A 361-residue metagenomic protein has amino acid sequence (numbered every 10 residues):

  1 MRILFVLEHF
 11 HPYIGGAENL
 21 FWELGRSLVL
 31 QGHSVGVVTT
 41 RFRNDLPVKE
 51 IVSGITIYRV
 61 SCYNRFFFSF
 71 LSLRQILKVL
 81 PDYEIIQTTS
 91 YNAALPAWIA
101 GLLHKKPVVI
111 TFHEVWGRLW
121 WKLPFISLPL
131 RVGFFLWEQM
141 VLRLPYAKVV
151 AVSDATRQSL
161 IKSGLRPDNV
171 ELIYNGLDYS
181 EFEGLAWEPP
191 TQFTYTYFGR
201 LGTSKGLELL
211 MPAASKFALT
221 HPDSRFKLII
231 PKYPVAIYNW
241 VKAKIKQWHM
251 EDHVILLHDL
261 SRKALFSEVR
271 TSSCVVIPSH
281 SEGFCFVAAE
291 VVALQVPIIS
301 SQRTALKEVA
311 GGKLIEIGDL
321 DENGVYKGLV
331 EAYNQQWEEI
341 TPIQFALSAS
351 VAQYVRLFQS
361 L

Functional and structural regions predicted by a protein language model:
T40-R43, F198, R225-W240: Glycosyltransferase donor-sugar binding loop
T88-A94, F112: Short His-centered aromatic/hydrophobic patch
L102-L103, W116, L130-V149: Membrane-proximal helix-turn-helix segments that form the acceptor-binding/catalytic region of lipid-linked
A155, G176: Carbohydrate-associated surface elements
E188-K205, M211-A214: Conserved donor-binding/catalytic core segment of Leloir-type glycosyltransferases
N239-L260: Nucleotide-activated donor-binding/catalytic signature segment of Leloir-type glycosyltransferases, i.e., the conserved
D259, L314-N323, V330-N334: Conserved acidic donor-binding segment of nucleotide-sugar-dependent glycosyltransferases
H280: Aromatic "clamp/platform" in nucleotide-sugar-dependent glycosyltransferases that forms part of the donor/acceptor
